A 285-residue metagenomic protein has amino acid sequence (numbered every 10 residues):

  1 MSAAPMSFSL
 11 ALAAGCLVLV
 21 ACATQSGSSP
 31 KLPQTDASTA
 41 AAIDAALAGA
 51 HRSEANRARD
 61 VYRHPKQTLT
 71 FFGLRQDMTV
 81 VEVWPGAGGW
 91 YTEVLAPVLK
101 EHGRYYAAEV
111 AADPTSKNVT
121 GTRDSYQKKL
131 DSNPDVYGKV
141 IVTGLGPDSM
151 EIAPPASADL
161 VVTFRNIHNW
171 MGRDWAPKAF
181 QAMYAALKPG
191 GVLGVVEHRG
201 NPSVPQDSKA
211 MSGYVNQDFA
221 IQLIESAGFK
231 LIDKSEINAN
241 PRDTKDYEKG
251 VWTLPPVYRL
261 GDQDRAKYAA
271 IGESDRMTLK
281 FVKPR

Functional and structural regions predicted by a protein language model:
L19-A21: C-terminal motif of bacterial Sec signal peptides marking the signal peptidase cleavage site
A23-Q25: Bacterial signal peptide processing site
D77-A87: Conserved class I S-adenosyl-L-methionine
A96-P97, A176-P189: A short glycine-rich, Lys/Arg-flanked "PGG" loop and its adjoining helix->strand segment in the class I
Y106-A107, G190-H198: Conserved beta-strand signature within the Rossmann-like core of class I S-adenosyl-L-methionine
P147, N169-A182: A short, conserved alpha-helix within the catalytic core of class I
E151-V161: A short acidic, Gly/Pro-enriched loop at the edge of an enzyme's catalytic core that lines a small-molecule cofactor
A266-R285: C-terminal lobe and adjacent flexible extensions of AdoMet/dcAdoMet transferase-like proteins
